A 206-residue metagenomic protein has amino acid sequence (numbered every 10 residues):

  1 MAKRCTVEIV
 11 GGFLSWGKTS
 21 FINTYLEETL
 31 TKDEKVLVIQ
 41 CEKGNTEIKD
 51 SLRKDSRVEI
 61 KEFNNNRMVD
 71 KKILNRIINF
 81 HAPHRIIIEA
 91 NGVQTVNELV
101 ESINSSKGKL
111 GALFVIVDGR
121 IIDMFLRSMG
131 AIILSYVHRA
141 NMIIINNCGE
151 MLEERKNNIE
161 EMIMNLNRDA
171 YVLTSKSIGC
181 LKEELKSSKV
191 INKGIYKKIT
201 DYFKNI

Functional and structural regions predicted by a protein language model:
A2, L152-I206: C-terminal accessory "lid"/substrate-recognition subdomains
A2-G11, W16, S20-A112, D118-M124: Nucleotide-state-sensitive switch-loop elements of NTP-binding domains
R53-D55, R67-K72, V117-R120, M142-G149 (+2 more regions): Short C-terminal domain-edge/linker segments immediately following a structured domain
K54-R57, S105, A131-L134, K189-N192: Short, hinge-like loop/turn segments at secondary-structure boundaries
I60-F63, K109-I116, H138, G179 (+1 more regions): Short, Lys/Arg-enriched charge-dense amphipathic segments
H81-H84, H138, S187: Histidine (H) residue identity feature
A90-N167, Y171: Phosphate/Mg2+-binding loops and adjacent switch elements in nucleotide/diphosphate-handling enzyme cores
